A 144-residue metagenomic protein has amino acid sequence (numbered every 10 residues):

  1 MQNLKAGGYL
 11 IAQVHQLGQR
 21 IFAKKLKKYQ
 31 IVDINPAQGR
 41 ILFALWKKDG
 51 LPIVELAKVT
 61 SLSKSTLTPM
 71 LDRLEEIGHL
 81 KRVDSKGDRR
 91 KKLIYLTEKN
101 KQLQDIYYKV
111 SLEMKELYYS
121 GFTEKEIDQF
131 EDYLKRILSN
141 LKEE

Functional and structural regions predicted by a protein language model:
M1-N3, E124-E144: C-terminal regulatory/oligomerization modules of transcriptional regulators
M1-V32: N-terminal leader segment of winged-helix/HTH proteins
N3, G7, A37-Q38, K99 (+1 more regions): N-terminal positioning helix adjacent to the helix-turn-helix/winged-helix DNA-binding module
H15, F43-K47, Y108: Short, locally clustered residues in the helix-turn-helix/winged-helix DNA-binding domain
I21-T66: N-terminal helix-turn-helix DNA-binding core of bacterial DNA-binding proteins
I53, L71-D72: Short, hydrophobic-biased segments on the C-terminal half of alpha helices that form "recognition helices"
D72-D132: Charged, amphipathic alpha-helical coiled-coil/dimerization segments
